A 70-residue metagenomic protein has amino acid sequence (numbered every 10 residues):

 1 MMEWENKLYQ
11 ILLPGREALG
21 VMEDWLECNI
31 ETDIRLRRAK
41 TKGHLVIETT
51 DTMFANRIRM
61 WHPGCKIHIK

Functional and structural regions predicted by a protein language model:
M1-W4, C28-K40: Short, flexible, solvent-exposed loop/turn segments with mixed acidic/basic and small polar residues
M2-G15: Short glycine-/aliphatic-rich beta-strand segments at the starts of folded cytosolic domains
Y9-L12, K42-T49: Short cationic amphipathic helices and targeting signals
L12-I34: Short amphipathic alpha-helix segments
G15-A18, E48-N56: Helix N-cap motif at beta-to-alpha junctions
M22-L26, R57-G64: Short amphipathic alpha-helices in soluble, non-transmembrane regions that often serve as interface/regulatory elements
I34-R38, G64-K70: Conserved short beta-strand edge segments in small beta-sheet-based binding/regulatory domains
